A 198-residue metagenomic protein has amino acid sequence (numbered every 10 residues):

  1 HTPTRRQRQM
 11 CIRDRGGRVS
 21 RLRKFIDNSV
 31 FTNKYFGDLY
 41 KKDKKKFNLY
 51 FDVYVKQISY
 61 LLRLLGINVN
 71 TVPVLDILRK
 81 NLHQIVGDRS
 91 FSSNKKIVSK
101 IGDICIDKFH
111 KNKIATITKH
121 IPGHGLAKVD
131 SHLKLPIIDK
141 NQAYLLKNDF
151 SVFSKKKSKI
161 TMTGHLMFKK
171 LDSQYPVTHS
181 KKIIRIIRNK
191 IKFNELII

Functional and structural regions predicted by a protein language model:
H1-R8, I12: Single conserved hydrophobic/aromatic residue that forms the stacking wall/gate of nucleotide- or nucleobase-binding
Q7, L65-N68, K157, K192: Short loop/turn motifs at secondary-structure junctions
G16-L22: Short, solvent-exposed beta-strand-terminating loops
L22-N28, N68-R89, T118-I137, G164: Active-site-proximal loop/short-helix segments that contain or immediately flank catalytic acid/base residue(s)
N28-N48, L82-I101, V129-K147, K169-V177: Glycine-rich tight-turn/loop motif centered on a GG-T
F47-G66: Active-site-adjacent structural elements in enzyme catalytic domains
Y54, I58, V98-C105: Internal, well-ordered alpha-helical segments in soluble enzyme and binding-protein domains
K100-I104, F109-H110, I114-I198: Second-shell residues forming the walls of enzyme active-site clefts
